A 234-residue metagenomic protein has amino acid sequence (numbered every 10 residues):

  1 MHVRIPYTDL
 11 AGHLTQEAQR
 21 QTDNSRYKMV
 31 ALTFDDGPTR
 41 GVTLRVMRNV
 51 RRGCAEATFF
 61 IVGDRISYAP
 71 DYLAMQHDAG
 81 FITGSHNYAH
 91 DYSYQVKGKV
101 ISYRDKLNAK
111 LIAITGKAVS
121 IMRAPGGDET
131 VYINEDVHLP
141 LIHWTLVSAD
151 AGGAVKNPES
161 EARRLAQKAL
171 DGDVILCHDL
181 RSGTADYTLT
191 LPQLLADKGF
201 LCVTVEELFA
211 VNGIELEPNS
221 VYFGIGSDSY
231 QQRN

Functional and structural regions predicted by a protein language model:
M1-T33, P38-G53, S160, L191-L194 (+1 more regions): N-terminal pre-catalytic segment of deacetylase/amide-hydrolase enzymes
Y27-V30, R40-V42, N49-L176, L180 (+1 more regions): Metal-dependent polysaccharide deacetylase catalytic core of the NodB/CE4 family, i.e., the active-site-bearing domain
L165-E206: Catalytic grooves of carbohydrate-active enzymes
